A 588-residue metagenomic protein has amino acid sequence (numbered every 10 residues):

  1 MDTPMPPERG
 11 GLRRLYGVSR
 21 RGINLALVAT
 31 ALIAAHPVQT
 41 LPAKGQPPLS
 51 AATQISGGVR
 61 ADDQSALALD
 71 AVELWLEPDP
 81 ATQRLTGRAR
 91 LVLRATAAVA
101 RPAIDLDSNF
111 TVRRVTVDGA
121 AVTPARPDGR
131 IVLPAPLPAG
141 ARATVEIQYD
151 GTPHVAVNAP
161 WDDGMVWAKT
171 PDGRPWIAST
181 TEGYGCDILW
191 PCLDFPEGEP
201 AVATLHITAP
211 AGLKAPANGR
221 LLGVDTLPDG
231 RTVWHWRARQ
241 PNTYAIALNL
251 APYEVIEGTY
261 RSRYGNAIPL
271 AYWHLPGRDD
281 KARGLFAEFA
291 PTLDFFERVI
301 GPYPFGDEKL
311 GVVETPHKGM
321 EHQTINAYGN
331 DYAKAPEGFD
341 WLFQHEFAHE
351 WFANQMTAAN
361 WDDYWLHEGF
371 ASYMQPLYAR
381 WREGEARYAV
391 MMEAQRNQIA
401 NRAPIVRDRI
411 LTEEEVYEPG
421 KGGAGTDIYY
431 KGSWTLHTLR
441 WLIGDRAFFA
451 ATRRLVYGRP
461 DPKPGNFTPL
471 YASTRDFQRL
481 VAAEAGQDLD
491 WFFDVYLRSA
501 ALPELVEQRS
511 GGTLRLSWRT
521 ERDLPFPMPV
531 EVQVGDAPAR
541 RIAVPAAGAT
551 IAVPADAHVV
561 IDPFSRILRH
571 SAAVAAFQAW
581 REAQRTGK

Functional and structural regions predicted by a protein language model:
L15, N24, V28-T86, R113 (+2 more regions): N-terminal, polar/Ser/Thr-rich
G87, T181-E182, L193-Q344, Y373 (+1 more regions): Hydrophobic helix-coil surface modules that form long, contiguous segments used for peptide/substrate interaction
A97, P304, G425-L514: Amphipathic alpha-helical substructures
P102, V112-V117, P216, L489-D490 (+2 more regions): Beta-strand-rich binding/interaction modules
D107-A168, D229-G230, A547-A555: A surface-exposed beta-strand-loop module
A139, Y149-A203, I256-T259, S565-K588: Glycine/proline-rich low-complexity spacer/linker segments in large multi-domain proteins
R239, E368-I443, R459-P469: Acidic/His/Gly-enriched intrinsically disordered linker/tail segments that often contain short helix/coil "MoRF-like"
A290, A327-E393, T452: Zinc-dependent metallopeptidase catalytic helix centered on the HExxH motif and its immediate flanking segment
